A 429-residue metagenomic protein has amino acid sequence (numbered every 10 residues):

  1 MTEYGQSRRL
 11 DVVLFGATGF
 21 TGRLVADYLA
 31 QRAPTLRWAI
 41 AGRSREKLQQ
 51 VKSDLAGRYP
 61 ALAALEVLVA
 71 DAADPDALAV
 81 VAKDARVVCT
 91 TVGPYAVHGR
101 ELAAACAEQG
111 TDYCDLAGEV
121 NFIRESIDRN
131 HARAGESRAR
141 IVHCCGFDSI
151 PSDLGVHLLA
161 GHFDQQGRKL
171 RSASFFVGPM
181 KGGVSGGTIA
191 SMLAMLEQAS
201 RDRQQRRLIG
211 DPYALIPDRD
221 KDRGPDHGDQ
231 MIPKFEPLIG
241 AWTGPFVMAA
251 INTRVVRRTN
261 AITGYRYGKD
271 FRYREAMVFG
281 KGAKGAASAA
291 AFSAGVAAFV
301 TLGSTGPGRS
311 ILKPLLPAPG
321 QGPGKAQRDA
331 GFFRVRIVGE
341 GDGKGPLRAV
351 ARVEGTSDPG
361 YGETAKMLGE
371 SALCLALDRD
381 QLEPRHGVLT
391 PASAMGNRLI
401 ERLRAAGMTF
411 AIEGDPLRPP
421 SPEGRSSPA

Functional and structural regions predicted by a protein language model:
T2-G5, R138, G161-A429: C-terminal catalytic/substrate-binding lobe primarily of soluble NAD(P)-dependent oxidoreductases
L10-Q31: N-terminal Rossmann NAD(P)H-binding glycine-rich loop of SDR-like oxidoreductase domains
A33-P34, L55-A63, A134-S137, Q165-G167 (+1 more regions): Short helix-capping segments at alpha-helix termini
P34-K47: Conserved glycine-rich Rossmann-like NAD(P)H-binding loop of the short-chain dehydrogenase/reductase
S44-A77: Conserved N-terminal Rossmann-fold NAD(P) cofactor-binding segment
L68-V87, T91-V97: Conserved Rossmann-fold cofactor-binding substructure of NAD(P)-dependent oxidoreductases
P94, A105-I123: ADP-ribose/adenylate-binding Rossmann-like module
A117-A139: Rossmann-fold NAD(P)-binding glycine/threonine-rich loop
